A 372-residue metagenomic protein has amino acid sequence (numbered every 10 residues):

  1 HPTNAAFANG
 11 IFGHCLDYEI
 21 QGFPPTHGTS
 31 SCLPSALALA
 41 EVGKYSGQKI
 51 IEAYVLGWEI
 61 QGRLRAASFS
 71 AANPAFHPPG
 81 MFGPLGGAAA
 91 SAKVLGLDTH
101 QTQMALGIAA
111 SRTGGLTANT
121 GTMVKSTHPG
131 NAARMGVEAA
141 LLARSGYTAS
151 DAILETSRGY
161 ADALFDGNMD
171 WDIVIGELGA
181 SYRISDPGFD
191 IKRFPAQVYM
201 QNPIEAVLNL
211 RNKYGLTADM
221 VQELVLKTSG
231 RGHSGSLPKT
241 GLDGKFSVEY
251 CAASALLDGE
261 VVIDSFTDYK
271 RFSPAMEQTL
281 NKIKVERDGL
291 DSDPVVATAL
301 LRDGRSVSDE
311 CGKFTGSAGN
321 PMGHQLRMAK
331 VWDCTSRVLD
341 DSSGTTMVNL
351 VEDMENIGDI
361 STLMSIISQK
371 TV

Functional and structural regions predicted by a protein language model:
H1-P25, G121-R134, L141-V372: Terminal-appendage/accessory-domain detector
F7-S31, Y45, K49-I60: Active-site metal-coordination/substrate-binding segment of hydrolases, especially metallo-dependent peptidases
G28-K49, G83-L97, Q197-G215, L256 (+1 more regions): Alpha-helical support elements that line or immediately flank enzyme active sites and cofactor-binding pockets
L37, R65, A89, D172 (+1 more regions): Short glycine-/small-residue-rich flexible loop motifs, especially phosphate/cofactor-binding loops
A40-A139, S150-S157: Glycine-rich, mobile lid/loop segments that gate access to catalytic sites or pores
